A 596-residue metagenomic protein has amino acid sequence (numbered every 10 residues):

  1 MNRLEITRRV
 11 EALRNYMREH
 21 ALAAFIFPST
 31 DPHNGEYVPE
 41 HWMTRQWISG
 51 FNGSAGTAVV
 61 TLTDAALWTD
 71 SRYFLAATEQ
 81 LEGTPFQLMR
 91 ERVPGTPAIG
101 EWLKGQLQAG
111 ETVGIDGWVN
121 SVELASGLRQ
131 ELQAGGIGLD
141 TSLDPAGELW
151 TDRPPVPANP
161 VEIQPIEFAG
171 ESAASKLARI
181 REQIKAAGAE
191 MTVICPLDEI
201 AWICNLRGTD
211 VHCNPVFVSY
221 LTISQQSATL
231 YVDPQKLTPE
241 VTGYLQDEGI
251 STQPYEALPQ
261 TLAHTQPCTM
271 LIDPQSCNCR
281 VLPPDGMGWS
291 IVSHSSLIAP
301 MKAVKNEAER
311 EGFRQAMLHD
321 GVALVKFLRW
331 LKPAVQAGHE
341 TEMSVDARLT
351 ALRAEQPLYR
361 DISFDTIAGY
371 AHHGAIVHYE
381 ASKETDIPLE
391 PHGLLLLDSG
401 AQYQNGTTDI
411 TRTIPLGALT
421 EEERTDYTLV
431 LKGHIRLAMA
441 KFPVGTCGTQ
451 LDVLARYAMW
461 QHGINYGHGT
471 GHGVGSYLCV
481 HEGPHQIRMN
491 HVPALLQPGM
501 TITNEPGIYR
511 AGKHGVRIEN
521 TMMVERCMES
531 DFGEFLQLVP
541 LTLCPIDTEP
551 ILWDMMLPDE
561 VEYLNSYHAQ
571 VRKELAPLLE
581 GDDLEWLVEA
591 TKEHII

Functional and structural regions predicted by a protein language model:
M1-I596: Active-site neighborhoods and metal-handling regions in enzymes and metal-associated proteins
